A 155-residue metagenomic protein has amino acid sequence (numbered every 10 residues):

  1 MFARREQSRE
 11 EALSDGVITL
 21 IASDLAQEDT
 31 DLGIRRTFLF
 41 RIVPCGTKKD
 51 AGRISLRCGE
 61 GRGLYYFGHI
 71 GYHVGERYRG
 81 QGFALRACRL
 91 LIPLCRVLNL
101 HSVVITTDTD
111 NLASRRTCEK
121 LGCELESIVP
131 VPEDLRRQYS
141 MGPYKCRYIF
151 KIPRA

Functional and structural regions predicted by a protein language model:
F2-Y66: Acetyl-CoA-dependent GNAT
R36-L39, G142-Y148: Short hydrophobic/aromatic beta-strand or adjacent loop that forms the aromatic wall/cage of a ligand/substrate-binding
R41, S55, H69, H73 (+1 more regions): Conserved beta-strand segments that form the floor/walls of ligand-binding pockets within enzyme and binding domains
Y72-V74, G80-L94, R116-K120: Conserved acetyl-CoA-binding loop-helix of GNAT-fold acetyltransferases
G82, N99, N111: Conserved G/P- and acidic residue-centered "switch" motifs that form tight phosphate/ATP-binding loops in soluble
C95-T107: Conserved GNAT acetyl-CoA-binding A-motif
T106, E124-M141: Conserved catalytic-core motifs of GNAT/GCN5-like acyltransferases
D110-S127: Conserved active-site alpha-helix within GNAT-family acetyltransferase domains
